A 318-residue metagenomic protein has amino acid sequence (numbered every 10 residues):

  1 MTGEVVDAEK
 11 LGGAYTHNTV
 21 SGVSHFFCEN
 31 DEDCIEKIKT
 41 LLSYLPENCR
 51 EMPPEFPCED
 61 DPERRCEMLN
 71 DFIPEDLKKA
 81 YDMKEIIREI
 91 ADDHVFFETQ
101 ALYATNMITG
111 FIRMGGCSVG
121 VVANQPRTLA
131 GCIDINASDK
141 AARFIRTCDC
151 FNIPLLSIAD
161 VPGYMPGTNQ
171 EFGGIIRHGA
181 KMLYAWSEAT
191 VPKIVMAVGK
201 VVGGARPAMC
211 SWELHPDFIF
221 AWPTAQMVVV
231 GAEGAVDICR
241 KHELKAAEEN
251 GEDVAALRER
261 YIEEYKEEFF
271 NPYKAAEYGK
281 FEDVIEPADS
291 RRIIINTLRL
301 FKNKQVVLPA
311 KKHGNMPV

Functional and structural regions predicted by a protein language model:
M1-V318: Ligand-binding clefts of soluble mixed alpha/beta catalytic domains
